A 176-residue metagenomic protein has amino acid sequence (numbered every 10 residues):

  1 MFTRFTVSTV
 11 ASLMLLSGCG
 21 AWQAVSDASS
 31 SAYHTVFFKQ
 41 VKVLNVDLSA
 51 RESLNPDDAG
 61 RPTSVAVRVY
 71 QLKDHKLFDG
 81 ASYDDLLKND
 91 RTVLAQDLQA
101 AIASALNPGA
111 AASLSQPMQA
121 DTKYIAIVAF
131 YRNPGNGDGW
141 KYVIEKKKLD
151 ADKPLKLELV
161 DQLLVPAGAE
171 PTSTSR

Functional and structural regions predicted by a protein language model:
M1-T9: Bacterial N-terminal signal peptides that target proteins for export
L13-F38: Bacterial Sec signal peptide processing site at the extreme N-terminus
V46-D58: Short amphipathic, basic-aromatic surface patches that mediate peripheral association with negatively charged
A59-R68: Short coil-to-beta strand junction motifs in C2/discoidin
K88-A100: Short beta-strand and strand-turn-strand segments in soluble, beta-rich domains
A111-M118: Exposed aromatic-hydrophobic patches
T122-N133: A short, solvent-exposed beta-strand micro-motif common in secreted/extracellular proteins
Y142-R176: Glycine-rich, aromatic-bearing surface loops/beta-hairpins
